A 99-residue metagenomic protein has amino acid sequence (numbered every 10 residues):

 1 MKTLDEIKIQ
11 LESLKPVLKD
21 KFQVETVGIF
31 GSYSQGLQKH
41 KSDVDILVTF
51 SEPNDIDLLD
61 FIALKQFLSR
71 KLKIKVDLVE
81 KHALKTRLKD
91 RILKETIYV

Functional and structural regions predicted by a protein language model:
M1-T26, Q35-H40, S51-V99: Catalytic core of pol beta-like nucleotidyltransferases
I29: Hydrophobic alpha-helical positions that pack around
S42-V44: Change "...and in nucleic-acid phosphodiester-cleaving endonucleases..." to "...and in nucleic-acid processing enzymes
L47-T49: Short hydrophobic/aromatic beta-strand micro-patches that form the beta-sheet surface supporting nucleotide- or nucleic
